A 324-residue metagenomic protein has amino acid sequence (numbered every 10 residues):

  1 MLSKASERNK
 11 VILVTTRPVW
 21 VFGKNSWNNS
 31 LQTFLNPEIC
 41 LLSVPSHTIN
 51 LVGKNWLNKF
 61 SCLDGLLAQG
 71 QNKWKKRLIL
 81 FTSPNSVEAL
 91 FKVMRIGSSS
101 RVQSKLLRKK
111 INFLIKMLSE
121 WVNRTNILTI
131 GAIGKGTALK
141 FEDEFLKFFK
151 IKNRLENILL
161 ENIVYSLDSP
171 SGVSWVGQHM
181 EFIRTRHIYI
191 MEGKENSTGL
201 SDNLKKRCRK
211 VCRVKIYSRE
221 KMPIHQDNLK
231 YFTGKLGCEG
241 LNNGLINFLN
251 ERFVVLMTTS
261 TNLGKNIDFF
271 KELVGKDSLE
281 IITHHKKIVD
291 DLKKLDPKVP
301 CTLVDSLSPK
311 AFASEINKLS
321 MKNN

Functional and structural regions predicted by a protein language model:
M1-N324: Signature of uroporphyrinogen-III synthase
